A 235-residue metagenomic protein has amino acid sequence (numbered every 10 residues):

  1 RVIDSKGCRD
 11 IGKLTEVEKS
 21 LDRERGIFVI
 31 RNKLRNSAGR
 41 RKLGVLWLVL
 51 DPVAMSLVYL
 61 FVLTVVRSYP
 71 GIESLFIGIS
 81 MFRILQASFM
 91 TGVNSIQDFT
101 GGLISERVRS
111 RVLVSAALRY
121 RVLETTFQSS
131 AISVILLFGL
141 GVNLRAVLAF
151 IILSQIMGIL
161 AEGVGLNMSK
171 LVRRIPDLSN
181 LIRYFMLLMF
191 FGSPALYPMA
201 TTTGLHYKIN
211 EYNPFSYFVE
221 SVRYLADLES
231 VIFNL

Functional and structural regions predicted by a protein language model:
R1-L235: Hydrophobic transmembrane alpha-helices and immediately adjacent juxtamembrane helices of multi-pass inner-membrane
